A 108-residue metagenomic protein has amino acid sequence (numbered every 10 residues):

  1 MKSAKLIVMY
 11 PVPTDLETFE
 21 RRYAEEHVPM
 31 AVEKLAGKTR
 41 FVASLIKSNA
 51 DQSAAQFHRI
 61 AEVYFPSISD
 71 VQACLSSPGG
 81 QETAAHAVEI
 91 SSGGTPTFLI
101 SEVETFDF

Functional and structural regions predicted by a protein language model:
M1-F108: Macromolecular interaction modules
